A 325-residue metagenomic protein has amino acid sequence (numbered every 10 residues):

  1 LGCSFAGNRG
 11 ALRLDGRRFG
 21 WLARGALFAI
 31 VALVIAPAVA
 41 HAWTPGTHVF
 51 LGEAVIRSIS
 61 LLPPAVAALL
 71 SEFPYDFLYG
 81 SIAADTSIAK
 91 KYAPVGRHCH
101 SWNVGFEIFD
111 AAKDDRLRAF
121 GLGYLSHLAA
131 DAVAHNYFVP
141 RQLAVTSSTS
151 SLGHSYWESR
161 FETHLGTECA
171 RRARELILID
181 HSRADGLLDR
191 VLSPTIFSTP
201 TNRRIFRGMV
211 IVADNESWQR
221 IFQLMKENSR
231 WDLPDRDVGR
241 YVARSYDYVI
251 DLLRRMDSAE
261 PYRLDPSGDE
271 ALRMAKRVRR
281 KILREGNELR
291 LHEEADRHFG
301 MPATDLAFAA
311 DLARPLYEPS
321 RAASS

Functional and structural regions predicted by a protein language model:
G2-G10, D15, F19-F120, A129-S325: N-terminal leader/auxiliary helical segments
G123-L125: Catalytic and binding regions of secreted/periplasmic enzymes and modules that target cell-wall glycans
